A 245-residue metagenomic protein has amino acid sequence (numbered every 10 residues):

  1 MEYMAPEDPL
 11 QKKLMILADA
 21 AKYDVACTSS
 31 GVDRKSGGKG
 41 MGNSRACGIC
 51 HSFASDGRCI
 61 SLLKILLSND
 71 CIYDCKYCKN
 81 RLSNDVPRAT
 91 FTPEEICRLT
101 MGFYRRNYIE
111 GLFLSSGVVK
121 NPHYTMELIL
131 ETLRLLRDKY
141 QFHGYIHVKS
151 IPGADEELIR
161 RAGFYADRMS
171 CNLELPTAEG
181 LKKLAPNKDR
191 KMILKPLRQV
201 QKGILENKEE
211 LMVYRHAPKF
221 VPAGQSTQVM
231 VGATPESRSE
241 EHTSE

Functional and structural regions predicted by a protein language model:
M1-D70: Flexible, acidic/Gly-rich N-terminal and inter-domain linker regions that tether and position cofactor-handling modules
L62, C75, L114, C171 (+1 more regions): Conserved, mostly hydrophobic/aromatic
I65-E94: Canonical Radical SAM [4Fe-4S] cluster-binding loop centered on the CxxxCxxC motif and its immediate flanking residues
N80-V86, L112-P122, I146, L181: Short acidic, glycine/Ser/Thr-rich loop/turn "cap" segments at secondary-structure junctions
T90-M101, R198: Conserved alpha/beta core surface patches that mediate binding of polyanionic ligands
C97, K120-S244: Conserved AdoMet/S-adenosylmethionine-binding subsite of the radical SAM
L99-S115: Short Fe-S-cluster ligation motifs
